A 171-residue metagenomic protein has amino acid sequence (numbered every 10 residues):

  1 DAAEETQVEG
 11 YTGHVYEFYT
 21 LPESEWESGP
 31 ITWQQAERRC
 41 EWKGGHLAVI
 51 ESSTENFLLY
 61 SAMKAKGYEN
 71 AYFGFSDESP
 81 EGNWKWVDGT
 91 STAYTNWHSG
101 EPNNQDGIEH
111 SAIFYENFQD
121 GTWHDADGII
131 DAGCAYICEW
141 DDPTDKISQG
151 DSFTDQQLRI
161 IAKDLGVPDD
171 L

Functional and structural regions predicted by a protein language model:
D1-L171: Extracellular, disulfide-bonded carbohydrate-recognition/adhesion ectodomains, dominated by C-type lectin-like domains
